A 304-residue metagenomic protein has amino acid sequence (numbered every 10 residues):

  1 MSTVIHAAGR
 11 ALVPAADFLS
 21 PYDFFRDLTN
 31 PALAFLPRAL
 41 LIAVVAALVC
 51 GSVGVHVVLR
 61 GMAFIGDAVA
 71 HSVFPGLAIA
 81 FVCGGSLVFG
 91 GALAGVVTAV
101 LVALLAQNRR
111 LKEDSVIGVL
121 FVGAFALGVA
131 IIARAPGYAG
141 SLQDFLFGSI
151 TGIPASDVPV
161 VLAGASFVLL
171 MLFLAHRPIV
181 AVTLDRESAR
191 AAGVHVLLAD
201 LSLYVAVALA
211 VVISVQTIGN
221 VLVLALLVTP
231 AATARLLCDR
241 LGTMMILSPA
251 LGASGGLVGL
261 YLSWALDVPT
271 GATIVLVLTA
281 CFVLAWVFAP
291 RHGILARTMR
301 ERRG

Functional and structural regions predicted by a protein language model:
M1-A47, R303: Membrane-interfacial amphipathic/re-entrant helices at transmembrane-helix boundaries
S2-P14, V268-G304: Cytosolic-side transmembrane-helix boundaries in multi-pass membrane proteins
P21-A32, G137-I153, Y261-W264: Membrane-interface helix termini and inter-helical loops of multi-pass transporters
A34-I42, L142-L169: Loop-to-helix entry region at the N-terminal start of transmembrane alpha-helices in multi-pass membrane transporters
L40-V44, V88-L93, S115-V119, V158-A163 (+3 more regions): Hydrophobic alpha-helical transmembrane segments
A46, D157-P230: Helix-loop-helix "hairpin" substructures at the membrane interface of multi-pass membrane proteins
L48, A70-F74, V96, V122 (+4 more regions): Hydrophobic alpha-helical segments embedded in the membrane of multi-pass proteins
V55-Y138, A234-S248, Y261-T270, P290: Short loop segments and helix-boundary regions at transmembrane helix junctions of multi-pass inner-membrane proteins
